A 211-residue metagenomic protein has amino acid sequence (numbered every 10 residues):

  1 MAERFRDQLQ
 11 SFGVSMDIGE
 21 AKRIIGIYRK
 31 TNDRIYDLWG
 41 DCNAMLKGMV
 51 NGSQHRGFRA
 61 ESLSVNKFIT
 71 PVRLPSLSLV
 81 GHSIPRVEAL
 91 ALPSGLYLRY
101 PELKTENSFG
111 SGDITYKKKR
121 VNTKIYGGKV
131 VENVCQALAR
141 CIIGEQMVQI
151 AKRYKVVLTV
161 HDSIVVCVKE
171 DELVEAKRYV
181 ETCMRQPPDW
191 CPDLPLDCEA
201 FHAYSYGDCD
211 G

Functional and structural regions predicted by a protein language model:
M1-G211: Conserved catalytic core of nucleotide polymerization and phosphodiester-bond processing enzymes
